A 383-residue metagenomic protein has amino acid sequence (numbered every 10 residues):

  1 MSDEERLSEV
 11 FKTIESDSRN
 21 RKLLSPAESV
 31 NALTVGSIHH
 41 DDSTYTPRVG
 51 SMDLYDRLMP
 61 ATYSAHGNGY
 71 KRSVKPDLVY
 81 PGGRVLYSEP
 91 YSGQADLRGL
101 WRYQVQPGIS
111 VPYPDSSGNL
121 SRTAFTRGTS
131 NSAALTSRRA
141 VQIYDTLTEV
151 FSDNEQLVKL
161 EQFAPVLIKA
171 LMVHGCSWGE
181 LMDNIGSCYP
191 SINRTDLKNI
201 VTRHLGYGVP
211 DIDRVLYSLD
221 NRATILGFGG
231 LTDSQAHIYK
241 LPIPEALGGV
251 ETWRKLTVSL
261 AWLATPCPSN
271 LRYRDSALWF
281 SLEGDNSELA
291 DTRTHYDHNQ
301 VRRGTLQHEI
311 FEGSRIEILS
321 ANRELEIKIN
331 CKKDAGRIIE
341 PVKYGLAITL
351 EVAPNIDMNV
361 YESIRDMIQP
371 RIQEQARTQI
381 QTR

Functional and structural regions predicted by a protein language model:
M1-S29, H39-D42, L120-A133, A164: Substrate-binding/access-modulating region of protease and related hydrolase catalytic domains
D17-K22, M59-A65, L241-P244: Short alpha-helical segments and helix-capping/turn motifs at coil-helix boundaries
L23, Y273-E288, R315-R383: C-terminal edge strands of extracellular/lumenal beta-sandwich accessory domains
I38-M52, L58-P60, S64-A133, V150: Catalytic-core environment of secreted peptidases
L78, L135-T146: Alpha-helical metal-binding/catalytic segments enriched in His/Glu/Asp
T146-N184: An often Trp-containing, charged/polar helix-loop segment at the C-terminal end of enzyme catalytic cores
C188-L282: Secreted peptidase-domain scaffold signal
P268-E309: Surface-exposed beta-strand/loop patches in noncatalytic accessory domains and peripheral targeting/linker segments
